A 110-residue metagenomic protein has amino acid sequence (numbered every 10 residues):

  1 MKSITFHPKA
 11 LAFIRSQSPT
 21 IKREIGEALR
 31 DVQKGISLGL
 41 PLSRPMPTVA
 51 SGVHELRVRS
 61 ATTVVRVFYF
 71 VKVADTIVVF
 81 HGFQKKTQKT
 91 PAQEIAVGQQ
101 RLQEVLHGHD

Functional and structural regions predicted by a protein language model:
M1-V64, V73-I77, Q84-D110: Basic, Lys/Arg-enriched alpha-helical interface segments
V67: Portal/gating segments that form or line small-molecule/metal binding sites
F70: Conserved Hanks-type protein kinase catalytic core
